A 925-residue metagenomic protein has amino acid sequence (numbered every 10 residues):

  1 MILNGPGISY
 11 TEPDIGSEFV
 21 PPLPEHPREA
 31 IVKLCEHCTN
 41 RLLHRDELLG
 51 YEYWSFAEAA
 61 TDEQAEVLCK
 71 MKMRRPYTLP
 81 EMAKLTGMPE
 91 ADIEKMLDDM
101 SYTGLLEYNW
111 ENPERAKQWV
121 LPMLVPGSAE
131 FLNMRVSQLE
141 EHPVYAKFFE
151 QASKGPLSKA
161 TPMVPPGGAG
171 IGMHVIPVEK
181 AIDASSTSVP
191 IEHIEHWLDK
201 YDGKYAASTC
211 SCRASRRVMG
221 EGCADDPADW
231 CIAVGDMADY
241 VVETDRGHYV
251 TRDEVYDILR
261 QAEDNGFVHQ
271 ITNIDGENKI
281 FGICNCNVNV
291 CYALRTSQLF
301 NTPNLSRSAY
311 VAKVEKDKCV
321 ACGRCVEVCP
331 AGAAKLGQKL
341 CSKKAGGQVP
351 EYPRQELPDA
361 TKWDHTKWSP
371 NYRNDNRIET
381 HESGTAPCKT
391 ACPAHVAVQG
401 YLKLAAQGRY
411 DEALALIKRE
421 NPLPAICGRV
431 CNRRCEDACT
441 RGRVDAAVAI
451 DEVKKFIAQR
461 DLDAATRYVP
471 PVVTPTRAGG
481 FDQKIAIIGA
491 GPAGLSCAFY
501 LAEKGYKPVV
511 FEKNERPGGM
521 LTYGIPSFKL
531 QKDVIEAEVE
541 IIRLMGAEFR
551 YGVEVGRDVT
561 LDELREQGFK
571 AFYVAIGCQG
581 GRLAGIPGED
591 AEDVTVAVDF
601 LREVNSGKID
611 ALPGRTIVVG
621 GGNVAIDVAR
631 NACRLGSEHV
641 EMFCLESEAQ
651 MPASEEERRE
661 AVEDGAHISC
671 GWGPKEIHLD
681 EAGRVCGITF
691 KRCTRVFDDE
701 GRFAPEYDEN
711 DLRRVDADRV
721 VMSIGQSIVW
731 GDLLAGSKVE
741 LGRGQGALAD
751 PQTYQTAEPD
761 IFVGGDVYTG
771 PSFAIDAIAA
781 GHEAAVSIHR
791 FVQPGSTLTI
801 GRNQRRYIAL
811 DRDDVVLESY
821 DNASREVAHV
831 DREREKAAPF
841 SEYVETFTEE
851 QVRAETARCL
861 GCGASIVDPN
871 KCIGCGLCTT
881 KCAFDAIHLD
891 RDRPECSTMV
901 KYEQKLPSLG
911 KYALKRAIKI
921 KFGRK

Functional and structural regions predicted by a protein language model:
K33-C35, F56-A57, H196-D199, G203-V320 (+13 more regions): Ferredoxin-type iron-sulfur electron-transfer modules and their immediate structural context
R74-T86: Short acidic, hydrophobic short linear motifs in intrinsically disordered regions
T86-Y102: Short amphipathic alpha-helical interaction segments
S101-N112, A334-K335, I887: A short, conserved structural fragment
R115-K154, L909: Short, amphipathic alpha-helical interaction segments positioned at domain boundaries
V396-Q399, A405-A406, A447-D451, I487-V555 (+5 more regions): Beta1-alpha1 glycine-rich phosphate/pyrophosphate-binding loop at the start of Rossmann-like nucleotide-binding domains
I457-A478, K504, A537-R557, G581-L635 (+1 more regions): Glycine-rich dinucleotide-binding loop and its adjacent helix/turn
D533-R582, T595-L612, R634-G744: A Rossmann-like FAD-binding core segment of flavoenzymes
